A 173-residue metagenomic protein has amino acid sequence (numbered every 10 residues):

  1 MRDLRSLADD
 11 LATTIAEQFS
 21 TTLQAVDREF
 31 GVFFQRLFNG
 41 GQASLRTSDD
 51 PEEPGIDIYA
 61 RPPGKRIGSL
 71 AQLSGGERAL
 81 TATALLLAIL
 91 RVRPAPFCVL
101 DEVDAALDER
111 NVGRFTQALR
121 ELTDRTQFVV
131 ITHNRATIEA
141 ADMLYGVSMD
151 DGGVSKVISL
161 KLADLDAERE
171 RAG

Functional and structural regions predicted by a protein language model:
M1-G173: Terminal ABC-like ATPase head and other globular end-domains that cap long coiled-coil arms in SMC/Rad50/SbcC-family
